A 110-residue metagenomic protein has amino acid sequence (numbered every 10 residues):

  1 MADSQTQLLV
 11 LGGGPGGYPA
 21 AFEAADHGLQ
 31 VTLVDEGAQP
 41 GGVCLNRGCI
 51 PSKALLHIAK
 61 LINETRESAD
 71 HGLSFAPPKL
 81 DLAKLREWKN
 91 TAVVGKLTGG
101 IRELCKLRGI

Functional and structural regions predicted by a protein language model:
A2-G16: Beta1/beta-strand and adjacent pyrophosphate-binding region of the FAD-binding site in flavoprotein oxidoreductases
A2-Q5, E23-L29, D35-I110: Glycine-rich flavin
L11, V34-D35: The conserved SAM/SAH-binding core of class I Rossmann-like methyltransferase domains, concentrating on the hydrophobic
